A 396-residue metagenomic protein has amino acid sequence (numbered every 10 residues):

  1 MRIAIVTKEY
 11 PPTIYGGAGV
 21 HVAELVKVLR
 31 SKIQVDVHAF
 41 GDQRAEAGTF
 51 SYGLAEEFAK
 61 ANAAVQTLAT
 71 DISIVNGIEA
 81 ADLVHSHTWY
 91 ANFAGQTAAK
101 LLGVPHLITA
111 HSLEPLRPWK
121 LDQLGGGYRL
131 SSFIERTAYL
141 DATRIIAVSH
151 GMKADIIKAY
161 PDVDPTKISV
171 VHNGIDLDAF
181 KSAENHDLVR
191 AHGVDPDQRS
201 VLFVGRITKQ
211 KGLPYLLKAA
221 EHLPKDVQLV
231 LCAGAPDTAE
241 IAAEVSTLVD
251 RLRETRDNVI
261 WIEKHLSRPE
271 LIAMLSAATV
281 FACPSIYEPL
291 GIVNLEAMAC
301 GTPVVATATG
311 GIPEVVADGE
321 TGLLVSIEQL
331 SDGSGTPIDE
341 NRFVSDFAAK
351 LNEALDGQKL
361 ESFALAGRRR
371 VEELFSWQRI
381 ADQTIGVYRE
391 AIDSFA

Functional and structural regions predicted by a protein language model:
M1-R44, A396: N-terminal subdomain of nucleotide-sugar transferases
V20, R199-F203, T208-H222, A243: A conserved mid-protein helix/loop that constitutes part of the nucleotide-sugar donor-binding site
S86-A91, A110: Short His-centered aromatic/hydrophobic patch
G151, G174: Carbohydrate-associated surface elements
A242-H265, P269: Nucleotide-activated donor-binding/catalytic signature segment of Leloir-type glycosyltransferases, i.e., the conserved
A273-A278: Short alpha-helical donor nucleotide-sugar binding micro-motif in glycosyltransferases
I286: Aromatic "clamp/platform" in nucleotide-sugar-dependent glycosyltransferases that forms part of the donor/acceptor
P303-A306, V316, L323-L324: Short hydrophobic beta-strand element within catalytic cores of glycosyltransferases and related nucleotide-activated
